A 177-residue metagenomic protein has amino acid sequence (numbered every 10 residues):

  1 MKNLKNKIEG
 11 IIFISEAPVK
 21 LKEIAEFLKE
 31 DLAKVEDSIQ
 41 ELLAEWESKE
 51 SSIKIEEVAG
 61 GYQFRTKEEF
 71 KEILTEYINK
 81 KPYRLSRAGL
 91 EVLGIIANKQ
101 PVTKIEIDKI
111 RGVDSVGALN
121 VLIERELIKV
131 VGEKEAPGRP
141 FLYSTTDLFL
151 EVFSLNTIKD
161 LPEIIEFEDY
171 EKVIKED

Functional and structural regions predicted by a protein language model:
K2-L4, Y83-G89: Short helix-coil-helix linker/hinge
N3-K5, L148-D177: Phosphate-centric recognition/catalysis
I8, G89-I96: Short alpha-helical "packing" element that flanks the helix-turn-helix/winged-helix DNA-binding module
I14-K20, A97-T103: Short capping segments at the starts of secondary-structure elements
E23-F27, K104-I110, L122: A short acidic, leucine-rich amphipathic alpha-helix
D31-E41, I110-L127, P137-P140, E171: Short amphipathic alpha-helical interaction segments
L43-E56, E126-E135: A short, conserved structural fragment
E56-Y77, Y83-S86, E133-L155: Short, cationic-aromatic polyanion-contact patches
